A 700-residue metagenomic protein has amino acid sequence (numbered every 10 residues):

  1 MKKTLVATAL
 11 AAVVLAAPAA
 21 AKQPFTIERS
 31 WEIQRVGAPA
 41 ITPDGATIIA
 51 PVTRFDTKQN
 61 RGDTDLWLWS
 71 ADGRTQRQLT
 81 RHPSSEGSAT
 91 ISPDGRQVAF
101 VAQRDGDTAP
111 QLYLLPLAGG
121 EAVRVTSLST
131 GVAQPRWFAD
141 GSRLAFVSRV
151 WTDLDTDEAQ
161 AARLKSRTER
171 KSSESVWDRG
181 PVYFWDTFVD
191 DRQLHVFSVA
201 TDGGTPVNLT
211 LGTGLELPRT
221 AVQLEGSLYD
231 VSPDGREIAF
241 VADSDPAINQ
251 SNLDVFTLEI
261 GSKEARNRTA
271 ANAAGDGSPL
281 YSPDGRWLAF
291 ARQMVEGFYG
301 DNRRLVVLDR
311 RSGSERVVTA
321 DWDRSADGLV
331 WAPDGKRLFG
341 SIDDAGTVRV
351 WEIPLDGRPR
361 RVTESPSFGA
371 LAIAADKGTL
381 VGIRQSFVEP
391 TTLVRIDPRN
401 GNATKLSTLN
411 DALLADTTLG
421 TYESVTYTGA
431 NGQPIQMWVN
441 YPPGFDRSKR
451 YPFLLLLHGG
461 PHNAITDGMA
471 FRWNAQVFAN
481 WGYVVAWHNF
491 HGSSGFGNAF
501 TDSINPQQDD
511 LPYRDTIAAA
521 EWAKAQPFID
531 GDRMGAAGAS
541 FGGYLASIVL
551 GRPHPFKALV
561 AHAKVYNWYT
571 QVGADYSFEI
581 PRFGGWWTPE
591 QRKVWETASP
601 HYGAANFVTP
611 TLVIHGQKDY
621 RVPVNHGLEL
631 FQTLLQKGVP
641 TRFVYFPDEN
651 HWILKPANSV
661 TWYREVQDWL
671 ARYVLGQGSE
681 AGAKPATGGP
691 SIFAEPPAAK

Functional and structural regions predicted by a protein language model:
A40, A145-V147, E169-D178, V182-G212 (+5 more regions): Non-catalytic accessory segments flanking enzyme active sites
P43-D44, P93-D94, A139-D140, P233-D234 (+3 more regions): Residue-level detector of Asp-centered blade-edge/turn motifs that repeat once per structural unit in beta-propeller
G45-I48, G95-A99, L144-A145, I238 (+3 more regions): Hydrophobic beta-strand positions that form the internal "hydrophobic ladder" of WD40/Gbeta-like beta-propeller blades
V52-D65, T80-G87, R96-Y113, E121 (+10 more regions): A flexible loop/linker signature enriched in serine peptidases of the S9 family
S70-R74, P116-G120, A200-G204, E259-K263 (+3 more regions): Short loop/turn segments that connect beta-strands within beta-propeller blades
K449-G459: Short beta-strand element of the alpha/beta-hydrolase
N474, A479-N480, W487-K700: Active-site-proximal cap/loop segments of hydrolase catalytic domains
